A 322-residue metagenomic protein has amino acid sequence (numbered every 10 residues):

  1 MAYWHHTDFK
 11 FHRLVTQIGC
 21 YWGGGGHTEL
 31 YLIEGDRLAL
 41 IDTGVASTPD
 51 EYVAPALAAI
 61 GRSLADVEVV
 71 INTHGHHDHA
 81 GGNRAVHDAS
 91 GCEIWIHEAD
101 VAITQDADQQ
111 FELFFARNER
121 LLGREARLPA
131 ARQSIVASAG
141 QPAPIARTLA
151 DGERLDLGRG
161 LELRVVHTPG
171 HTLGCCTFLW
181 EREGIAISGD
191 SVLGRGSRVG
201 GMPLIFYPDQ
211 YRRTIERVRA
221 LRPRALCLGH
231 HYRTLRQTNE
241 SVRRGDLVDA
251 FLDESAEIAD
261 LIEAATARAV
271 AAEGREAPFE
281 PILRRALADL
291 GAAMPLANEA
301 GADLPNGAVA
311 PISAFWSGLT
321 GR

Functional and structural regions predicted by a protein language model:
W4-R62, T177-S191: Conserved beta-strand hairpin/beta-sheet module of binuclear metal-dependent hydrolase folds, prominently
G23-G26, T148-L149, P169-T172: A short catalytic or substrate-binding loop motif that flags glycine-/basic-rich loops and adjacent residues that bind
A39-I41, I71, I94, I185-I187 (+1 more regions): Residue-level marker for buried hydrophobic side chains located in beta-strands that build the well-ordered beta-sheet
V45-D50, A58-D156: Active-site HxH/HxHxD metal-binding segment of metal-dependent hydrolases
V45-S47, S138, R154, E162-D253: Metallo-beta-lactamase
T48-Y52, R147, F206-Q210, I258: Soluble or luminal CAZymes and related metallo-dependent hydrolases
R244-E276: Charged, amphipathic alpha-helical linkers/stalks
A264-R322: C-terminal regulatory/interaction regions
